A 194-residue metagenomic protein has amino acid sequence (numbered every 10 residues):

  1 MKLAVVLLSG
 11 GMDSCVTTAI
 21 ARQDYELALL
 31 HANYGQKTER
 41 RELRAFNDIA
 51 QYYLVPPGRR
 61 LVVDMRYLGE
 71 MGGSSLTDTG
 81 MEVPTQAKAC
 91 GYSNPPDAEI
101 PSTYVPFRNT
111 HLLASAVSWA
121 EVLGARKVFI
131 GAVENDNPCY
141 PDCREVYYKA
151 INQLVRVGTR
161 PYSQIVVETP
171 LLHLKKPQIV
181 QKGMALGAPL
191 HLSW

Functional and structural regions predicted by a protein language model:
M1-L186: ATP-dependent adenylation/nucleotidyltransferase module used to activate substrates
M184-W194: Immediate flanking context of iron-sulfur cluster ligation sites
